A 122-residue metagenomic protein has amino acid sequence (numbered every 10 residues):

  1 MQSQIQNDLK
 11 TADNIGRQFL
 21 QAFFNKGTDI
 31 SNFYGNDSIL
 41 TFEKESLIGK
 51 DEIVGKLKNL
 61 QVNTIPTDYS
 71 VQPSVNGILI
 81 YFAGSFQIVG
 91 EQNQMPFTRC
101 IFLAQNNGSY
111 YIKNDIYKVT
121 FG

Functional and structural regions predicted by a protein language model:
M1-I5, Y81, V89-G122: Short beta-strand edge/turn micro-motifs at domain boundaries
M1-N25: Short, low-complexity N-terminal intrinsically disordered segments enriched in polar/charged residues
F19, D29-S31, I53, L103: Hydrophobic pocket/interface hotspot
F19-F23, F33-Y34, F42, F97 (+2 more regions): Aromatic side chains
F24-T28, G35, I39, K58 (+4 more regions): Short amphipathic alpha-helices and their capping/turn residues within compact interaction modules
N32-N76: A solvent-exposed, acidic/Ser-Thr-rich amphipathic alpha-helical stretch
S74-F86: A short hydrophobic beta-strand element
